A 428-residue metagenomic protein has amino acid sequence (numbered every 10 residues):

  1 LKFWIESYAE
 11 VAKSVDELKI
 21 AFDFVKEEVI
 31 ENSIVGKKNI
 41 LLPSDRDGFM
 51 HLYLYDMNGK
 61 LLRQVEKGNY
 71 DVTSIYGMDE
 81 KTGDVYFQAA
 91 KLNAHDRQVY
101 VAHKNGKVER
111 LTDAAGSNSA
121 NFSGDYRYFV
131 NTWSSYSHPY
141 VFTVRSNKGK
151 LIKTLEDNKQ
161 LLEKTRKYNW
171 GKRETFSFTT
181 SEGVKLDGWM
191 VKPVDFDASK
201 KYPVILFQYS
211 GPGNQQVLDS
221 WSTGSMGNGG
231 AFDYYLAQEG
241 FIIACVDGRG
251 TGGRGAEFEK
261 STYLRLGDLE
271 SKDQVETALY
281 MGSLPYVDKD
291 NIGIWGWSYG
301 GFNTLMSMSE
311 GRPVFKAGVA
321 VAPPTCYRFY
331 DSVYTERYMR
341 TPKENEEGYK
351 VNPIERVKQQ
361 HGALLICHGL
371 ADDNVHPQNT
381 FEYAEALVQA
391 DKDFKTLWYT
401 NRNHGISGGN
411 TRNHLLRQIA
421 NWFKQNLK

Functional and structural regions predicted by a protein language model:
L1-V35, S44-D45, D56-D79, A89-L92 (+2 more regions): Multi-bladed beta-propeller domains
F3, G48-Y53, A94-Y100, S137-T143: Structural motif
E10, G59-L61, G77-E80, M226-G229 (+2 more regions): C-terminal, active-site-flanking charged/polar segments
V35-K37, D79-T82, G124-D125: Residue-level detector of Asp-centered blade-edge/turn motifs that repeat once per structural unit in beta-propeller
I40, A89-K91, N214, L218-S220: Short, conserved, GDST-rich strand-edge loop motifs in beta-rich repeat architectures
I40-P43, D84-Q88, F129-T132: Residue position within the beta-strands of beta-propeller blades
S117-K428: Serine-hydrolase catalytic core recognition
